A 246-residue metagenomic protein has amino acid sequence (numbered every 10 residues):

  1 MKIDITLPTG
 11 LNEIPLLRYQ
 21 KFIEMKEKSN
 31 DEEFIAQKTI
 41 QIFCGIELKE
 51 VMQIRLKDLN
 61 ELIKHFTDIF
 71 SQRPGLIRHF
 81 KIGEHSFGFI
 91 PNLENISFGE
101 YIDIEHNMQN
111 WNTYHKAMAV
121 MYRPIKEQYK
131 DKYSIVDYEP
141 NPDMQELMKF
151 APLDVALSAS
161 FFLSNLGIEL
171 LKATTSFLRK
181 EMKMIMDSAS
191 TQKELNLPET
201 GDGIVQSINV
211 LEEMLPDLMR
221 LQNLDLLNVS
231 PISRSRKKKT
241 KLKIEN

Functional and structural regions predicted by a protein language model:
M1-N246: Charged interaction scaffolds used for protein-protein
